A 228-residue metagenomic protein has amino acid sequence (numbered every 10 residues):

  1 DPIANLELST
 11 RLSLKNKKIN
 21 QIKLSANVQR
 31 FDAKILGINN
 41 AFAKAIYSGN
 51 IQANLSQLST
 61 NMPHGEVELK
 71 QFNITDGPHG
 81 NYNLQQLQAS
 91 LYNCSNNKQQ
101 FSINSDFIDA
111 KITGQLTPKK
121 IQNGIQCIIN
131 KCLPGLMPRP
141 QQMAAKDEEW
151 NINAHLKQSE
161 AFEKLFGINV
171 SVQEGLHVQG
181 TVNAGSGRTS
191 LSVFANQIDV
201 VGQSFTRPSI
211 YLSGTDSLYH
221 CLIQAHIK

Functional and structural regions predicted by a protein language model:
D1-K228: Interface amphipathic segments
